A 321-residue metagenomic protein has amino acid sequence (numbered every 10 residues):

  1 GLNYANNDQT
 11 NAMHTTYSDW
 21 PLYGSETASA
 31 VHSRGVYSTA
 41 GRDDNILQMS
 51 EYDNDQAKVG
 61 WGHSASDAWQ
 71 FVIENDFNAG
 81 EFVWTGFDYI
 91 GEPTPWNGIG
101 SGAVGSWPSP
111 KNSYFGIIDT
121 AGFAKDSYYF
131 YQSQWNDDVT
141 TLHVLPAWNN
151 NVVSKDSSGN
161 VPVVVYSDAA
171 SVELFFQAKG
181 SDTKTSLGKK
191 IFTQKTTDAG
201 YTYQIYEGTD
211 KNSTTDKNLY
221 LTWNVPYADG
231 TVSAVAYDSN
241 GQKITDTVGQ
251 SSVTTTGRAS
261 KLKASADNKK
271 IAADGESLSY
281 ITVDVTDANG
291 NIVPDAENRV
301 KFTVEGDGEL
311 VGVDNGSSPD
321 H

Functional and structural regions predicted by a protein language model:
G1-Y227, T231-G241: Extended substrate-binding grooves/exosites of carbohydrate-active enzymes
N150-S158, K269-S279: Short, solvent-exposed loop/linker segments at the N-terminal edge of repeated beta-sheet extracellular domains
V165-S167, V235-A236, E276-P294, V300: Beta-strand-rich structural segments
V172-L174, N298-F302: Hydrophobic beta-strand segments
F175-Q177, V235-Y237, S265, T286 (+1 more regions): Core beta-strand residues in small-molecule sensory/regulatory alpha/beta domains
T183-T202, A259-L262, F302-D320: Short aromatic-acidic-glycine turn motif
G241-T255: Edge beta-strands of extracellular beta-sandwich domains
T256-D274: Low-complexity, acidic Ser/Thr/Pro/Gly-rich terminal tails and inter-domain linkers that flank the onset of structured
